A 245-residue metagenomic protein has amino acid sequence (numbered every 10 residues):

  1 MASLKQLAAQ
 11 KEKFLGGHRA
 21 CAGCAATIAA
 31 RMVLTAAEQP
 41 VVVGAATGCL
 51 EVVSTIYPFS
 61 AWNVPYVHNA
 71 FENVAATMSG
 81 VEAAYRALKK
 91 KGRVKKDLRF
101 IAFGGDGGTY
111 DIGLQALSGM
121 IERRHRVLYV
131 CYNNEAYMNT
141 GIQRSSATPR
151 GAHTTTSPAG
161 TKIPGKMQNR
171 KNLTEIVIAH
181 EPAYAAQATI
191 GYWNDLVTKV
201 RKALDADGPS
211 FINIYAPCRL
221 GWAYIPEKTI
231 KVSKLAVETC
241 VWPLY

Functional and structural regions predicted by a protein language model:
A2-Y129, Y137, I142-Q143, A147-A152 (+1 more regions): Cofactor-binding active-site loop characterized by glycine-rich and histidine/acidic residues
K5-A8, K95-K96, S146-K202: Conserved thiamine diphosphate
I28, P40, G44, Y184 (+2 more regions): Short secondary-structure junctions and interdomain/linker hinges
L34-V41, E82-L88, I121, Q168 (+5 more regions): Structural signal for hydrophobic packing residues in well-ordered secondary-structure cores of soluble enzyme domains
T47-L50, N134-A136, Y192, Y215-L220: Glycine-rich beta-alpha junction loops
G113-Q115, G141-I142, T189, L196-V200 (+1 more regions): A short secondary-structure junction signal
C131, A186-A188, F211-Y215: Short, conserved beta-strand edge motifs with alternating hydrophobic and charged residues
L196-Y245: Glycine/aspartate-rich loop-and-adjacent alpha/beta segment that forms the canonical ThDP
